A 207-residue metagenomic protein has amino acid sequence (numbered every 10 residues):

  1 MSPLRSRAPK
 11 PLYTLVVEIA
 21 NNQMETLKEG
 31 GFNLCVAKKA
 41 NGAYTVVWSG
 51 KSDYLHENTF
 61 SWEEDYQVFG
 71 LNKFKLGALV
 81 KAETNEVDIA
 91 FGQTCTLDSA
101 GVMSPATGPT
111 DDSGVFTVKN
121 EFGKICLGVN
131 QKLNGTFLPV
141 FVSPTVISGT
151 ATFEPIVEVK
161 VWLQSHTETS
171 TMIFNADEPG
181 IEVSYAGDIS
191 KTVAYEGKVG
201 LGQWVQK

Functional and structural regions predicted by a protein language model:
M1-K207: Intrinsically disordered, low-complexity segments enriched in small/polar residues
